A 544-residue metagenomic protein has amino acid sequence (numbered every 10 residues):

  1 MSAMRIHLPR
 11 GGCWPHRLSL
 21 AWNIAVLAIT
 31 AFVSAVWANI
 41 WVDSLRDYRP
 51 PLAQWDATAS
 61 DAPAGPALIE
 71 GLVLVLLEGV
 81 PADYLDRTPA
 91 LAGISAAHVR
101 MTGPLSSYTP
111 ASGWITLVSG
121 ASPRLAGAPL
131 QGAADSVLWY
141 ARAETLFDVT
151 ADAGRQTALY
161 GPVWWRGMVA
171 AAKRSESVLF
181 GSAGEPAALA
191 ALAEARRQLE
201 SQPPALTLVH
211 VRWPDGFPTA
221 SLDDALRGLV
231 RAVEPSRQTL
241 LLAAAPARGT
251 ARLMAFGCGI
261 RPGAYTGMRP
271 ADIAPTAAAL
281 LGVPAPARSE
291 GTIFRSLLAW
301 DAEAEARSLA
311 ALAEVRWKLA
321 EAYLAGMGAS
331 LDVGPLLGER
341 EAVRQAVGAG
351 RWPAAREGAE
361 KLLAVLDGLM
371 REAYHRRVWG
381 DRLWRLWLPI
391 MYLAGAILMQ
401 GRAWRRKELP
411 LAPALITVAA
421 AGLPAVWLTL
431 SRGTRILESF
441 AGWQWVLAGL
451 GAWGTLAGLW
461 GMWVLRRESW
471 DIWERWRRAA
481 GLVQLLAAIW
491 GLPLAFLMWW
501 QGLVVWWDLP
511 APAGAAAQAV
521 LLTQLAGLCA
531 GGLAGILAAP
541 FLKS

Functional and structural regions predicted by a protein language model:
H7-I29: N-terminal Sec-pathway targeting helices
S19-N23, F32-V36, G167-M168, R174-V230 (+5 more regions): Anion-binding catalytic surfaces of enzymes that hydrolyze or transfer phosphate/sulfate esters
V26, T30-V36, D43-A57, A64-P204 (+2 more regions): Active-site-proximal alpha/beta segments of enzymes that process anionic O-linked groups
V73-L76, R87-L91, P218-A255, A277-L281: Metal-dependent active-site segment of extracytoplasmic phospho-/sulfohydrolases and closely related
S236, L241-G263, R307-S308, G433-A441: Histidine-centered active-site microenvironments of extracellular/periplasmic hydrolases and transferases
G249-R252, F256-F294, L298-A302, S308-A311 (+1 more regions): A post-motif C-terminal structural segment
S296-W387, L456, W490-F496: Phosphate/adenylate-binding glycine loop and adjacent helical scaffold
H375-S544: Alpha-helical transmembrane segments of integral membrane proteins
